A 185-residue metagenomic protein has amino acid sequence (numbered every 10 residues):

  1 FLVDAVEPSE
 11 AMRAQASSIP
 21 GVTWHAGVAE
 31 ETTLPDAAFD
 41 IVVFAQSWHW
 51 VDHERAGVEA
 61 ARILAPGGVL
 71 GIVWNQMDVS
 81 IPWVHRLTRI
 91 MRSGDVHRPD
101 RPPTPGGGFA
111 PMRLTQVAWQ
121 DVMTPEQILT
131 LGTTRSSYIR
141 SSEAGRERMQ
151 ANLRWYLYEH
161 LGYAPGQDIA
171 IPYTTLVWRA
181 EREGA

Functional and structural regions predicted by a protein language model:
F1, T32, W48-W50, W74 (+3 more regions): Tryptophan-centric aromatic hotspots in well-structured domains and transmembrane helices
F1-T32: Class I SAM-dependent methyltransferase SAM/SAH-binding core
A5, D40, I72: Conserved SAM-binding loop
S17, D52, A65: Short conserved AdoMet
E30-V42: A short acidic, Gly/Pro-enriched loop at the edge of an enzyme's catalytic core that lines a small-molecule cofactor
D40-E54: A short SAM/SAH-binding and catalytic strip from SAM-dependent methyltransferases
R55-M123: Conserved catalytic/acceptor-binding region of the Class I
T104-A185: Conserved Class I S-adenosyl-L-methionine
